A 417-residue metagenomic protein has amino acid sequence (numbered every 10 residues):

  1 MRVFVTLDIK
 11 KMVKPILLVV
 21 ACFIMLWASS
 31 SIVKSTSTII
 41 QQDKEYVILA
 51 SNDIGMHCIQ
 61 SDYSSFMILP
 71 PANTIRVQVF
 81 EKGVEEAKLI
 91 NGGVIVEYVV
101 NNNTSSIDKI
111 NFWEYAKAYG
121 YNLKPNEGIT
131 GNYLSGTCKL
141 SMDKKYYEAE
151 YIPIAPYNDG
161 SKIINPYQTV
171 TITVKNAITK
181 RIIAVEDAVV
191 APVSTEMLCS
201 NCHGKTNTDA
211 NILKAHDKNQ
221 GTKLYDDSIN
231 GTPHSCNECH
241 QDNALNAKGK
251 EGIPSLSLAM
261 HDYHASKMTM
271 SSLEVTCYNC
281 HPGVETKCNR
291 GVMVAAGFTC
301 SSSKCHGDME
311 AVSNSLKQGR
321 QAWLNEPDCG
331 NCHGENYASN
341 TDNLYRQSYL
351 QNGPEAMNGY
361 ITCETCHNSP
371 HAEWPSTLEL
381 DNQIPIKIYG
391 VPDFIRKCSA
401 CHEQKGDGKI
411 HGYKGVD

Functional and structural regions predicted by a protein language model:
M1-M12: N-terminal secretory signal peptides that target proteins for export/translocation
L18-W27: Bacterial N-terminal signal peptides
K34-T74, F80-I95, V99-N103, K180-I229 (+2 more regions): Short S/T/G/P-enriched beta-strand
A72, N165-T169, N358: Extracellular Ig-like/FN3 beta-sandwich strand-entry sites
V77, N165-A177: Short, aromatic- and glycine-rich surface loops/edge beta-strands on solvent-exposed regions
E85-G131: Extended low-complexity, serine/threonine- and proline-enriched intrinsically disordered segments
W113-P156: Extended, solvent-exposed segments with strong compositional bias
I178-E186, T206-S228, D242-D417: Inter-heme linker and motif-flanking segments adjacent to c-type heme-binding CXXCH motifs in c-type cytochromes
